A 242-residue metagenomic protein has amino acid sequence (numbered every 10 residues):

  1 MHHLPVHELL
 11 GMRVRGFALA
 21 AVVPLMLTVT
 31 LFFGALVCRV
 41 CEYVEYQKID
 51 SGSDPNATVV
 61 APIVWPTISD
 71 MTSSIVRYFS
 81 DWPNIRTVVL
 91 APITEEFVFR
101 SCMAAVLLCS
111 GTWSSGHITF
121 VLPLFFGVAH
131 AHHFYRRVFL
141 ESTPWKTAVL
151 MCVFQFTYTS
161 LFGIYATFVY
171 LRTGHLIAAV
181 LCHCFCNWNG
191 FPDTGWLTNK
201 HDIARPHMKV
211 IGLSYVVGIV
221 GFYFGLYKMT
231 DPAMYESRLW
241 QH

Functional and structural regions predicted by a protein language model:
M1-P92, R100, A104-W113, G127 (+1 more regions): Specific transmembrane helices
A21-M26, G116-V121, T157, I177-L181: Hydrophobic alpha-helical transmembrane segments
Y43-D50, H133-P144: Membrane-interface loops
F79-S80, S114, T147, T167: Hydrophobic alpha-helical segments with strong N-terminal bias
N84-I93, K146-F154: Short, amphipathic, aromatic/basic-enriched membrane-interface segments that mark the entry/exit of transmembrane
L90-V128, H132, R136-E141, L171-G174: Membrane-interface helix/loop boundary segments of multi-pass membrane proteins
P144-G218: Functionally important transmembrane alpha-helices
